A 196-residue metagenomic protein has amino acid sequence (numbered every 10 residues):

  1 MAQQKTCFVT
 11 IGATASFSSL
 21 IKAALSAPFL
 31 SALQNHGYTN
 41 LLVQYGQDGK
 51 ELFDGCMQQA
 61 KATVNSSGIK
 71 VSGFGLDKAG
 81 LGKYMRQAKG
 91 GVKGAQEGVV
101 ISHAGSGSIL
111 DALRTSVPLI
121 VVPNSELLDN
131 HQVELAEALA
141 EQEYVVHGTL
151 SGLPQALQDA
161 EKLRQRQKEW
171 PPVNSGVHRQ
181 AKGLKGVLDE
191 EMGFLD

Functional and structural regions predicted by a protein language model:
M1-K5, G193-D196: Eukaryotic N-terminal targeting leaders
A2-E97: Donor-nucleotide binding loops and adjacent catalytic segments primarily of GT-B fold Leloir glycosyltransferases
T10, G98, G183-V187: Catalytic phosphate/metal-binding cores of nucleic-acid and nucleotide-processing enzymes, i.e., regions that mediate
S72-L76, Y144-A156: Short acidic-hydrophobic, aromatic-tinged amphipathic segments that line or gate anion-handling sites
M85-L128: A donor-sugar binding/catalytic signature common to diverse glycosyltransferases and related nucleotide-sugar
S125-H147: Active-site-proximal loop->helix
A160-D196: C-terminal amphipathic helix plus adjacent low-complexity, charged tail appended to glycosyltransferase catalytic
